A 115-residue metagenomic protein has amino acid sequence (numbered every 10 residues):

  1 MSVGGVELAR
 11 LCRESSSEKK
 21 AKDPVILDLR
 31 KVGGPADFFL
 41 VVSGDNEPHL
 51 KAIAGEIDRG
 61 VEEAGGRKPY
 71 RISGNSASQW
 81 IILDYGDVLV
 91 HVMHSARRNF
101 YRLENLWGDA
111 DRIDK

Functional and structural regions predicted by a protein language model:
M1-P35, E47-I81, S95-R97, L103-K115: Polybasic/polar functional segments that serve as interface/processing modules
D37-F39: Catalytic metal-binding acidic patch
V41-S43: Short hydrophobic/aromatic beta-strand micro-patches that form the beta-sheet surface supporting nucleotide- or nucleic
L83-Y85: Active-site beta-strand termini and strand-to-loop segments that position acidic
